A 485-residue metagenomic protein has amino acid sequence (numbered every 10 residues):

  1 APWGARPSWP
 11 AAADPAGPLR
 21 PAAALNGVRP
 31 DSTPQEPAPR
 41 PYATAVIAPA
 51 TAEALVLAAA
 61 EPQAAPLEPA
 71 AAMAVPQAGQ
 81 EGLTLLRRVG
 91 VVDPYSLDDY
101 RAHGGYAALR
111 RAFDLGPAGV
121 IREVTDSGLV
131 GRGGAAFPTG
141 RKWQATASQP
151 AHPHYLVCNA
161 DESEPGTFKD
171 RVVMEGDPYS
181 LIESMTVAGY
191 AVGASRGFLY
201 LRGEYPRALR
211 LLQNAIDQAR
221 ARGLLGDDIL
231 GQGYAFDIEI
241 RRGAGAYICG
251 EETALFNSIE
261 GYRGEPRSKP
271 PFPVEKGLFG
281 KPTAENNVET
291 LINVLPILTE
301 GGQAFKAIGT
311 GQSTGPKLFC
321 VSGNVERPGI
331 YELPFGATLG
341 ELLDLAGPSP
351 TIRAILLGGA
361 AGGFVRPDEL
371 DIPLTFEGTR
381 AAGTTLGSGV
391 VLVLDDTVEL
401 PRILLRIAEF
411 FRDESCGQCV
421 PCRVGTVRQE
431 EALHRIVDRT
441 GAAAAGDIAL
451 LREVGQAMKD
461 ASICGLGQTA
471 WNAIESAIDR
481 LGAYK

Functional and structural regions predicted by a protein language model:
A1, A5-E68, A107-D126, H152-Y155 (+6 more regions): Ferredoxin-type iron-sulfur electron-transfer modules in oxidoreductases and energy-metabolism complexes
W9-D14, A135-W143, T167-D170, L209-N214 (+8 more regions): Short acidic, glycine/serine/threonine-rich loops at helix termini
L57-V124, N286-G301: Flexible inter-domain linker/hinge segments
V89, L209-F335, A346-P348: Hydrophobic alpha-helical positions that pack around
V92, L97-A107, C158-D170, P273-L278 (+1 more regions): Gly-rich Lys/Arg/Thr-decorated short loops/hinges at beta-loop-alpha junctions or inter-strand turns that position
R110-P150, A307, Q312, C320 (+2 more regions): Accessory "access/gating" subregions that flank catalytic or transport cores
D177-A191: Histidine-anchored nucleotide/phosphate-binding helix
S184-A188, P334-S349: Short amphipathic, charge-patterned alpha-helical segments
